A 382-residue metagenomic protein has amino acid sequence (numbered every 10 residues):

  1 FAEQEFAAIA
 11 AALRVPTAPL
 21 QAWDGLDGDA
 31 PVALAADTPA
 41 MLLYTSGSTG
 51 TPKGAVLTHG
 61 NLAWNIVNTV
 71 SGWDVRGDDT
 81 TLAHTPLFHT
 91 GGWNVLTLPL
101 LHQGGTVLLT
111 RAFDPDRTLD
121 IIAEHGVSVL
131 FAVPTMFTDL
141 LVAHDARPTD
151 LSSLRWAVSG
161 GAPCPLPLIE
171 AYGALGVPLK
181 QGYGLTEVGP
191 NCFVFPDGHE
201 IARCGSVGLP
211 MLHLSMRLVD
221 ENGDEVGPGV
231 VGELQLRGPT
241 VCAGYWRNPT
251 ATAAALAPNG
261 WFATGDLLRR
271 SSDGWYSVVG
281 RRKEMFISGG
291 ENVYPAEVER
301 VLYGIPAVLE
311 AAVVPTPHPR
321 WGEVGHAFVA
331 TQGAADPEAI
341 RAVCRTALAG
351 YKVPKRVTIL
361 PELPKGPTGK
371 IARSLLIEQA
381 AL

Functional and structural regions predicted by a protein language model:
F1-L26, A30-A33, T331-G333: Structural core segment of the AMP-binding/adenylate-forming
D27-Y44, T51, D74-T80: Conserved pre-ATP/AMP-binding loop-to-beta segment of ANL
A40-W64: Conserved AMP-binding A3 loop
P52-G54, N65-T69, L119-I121, F137-H144 (+6 more regions): Adenylate-forming
A63-T80, F88-V129, A143: Conserved AMP-binding/adenylation subdomain of ANL enzymes
W73, H102, V127-A132, L141-A202 (+2 more regions): Gly/Ser/Thr-rich phosphate-binding loop
L130, G238, A243-G244, A251-A254 (+4 more regions): AMP-binding/adenylate-forming catalytic core of the ANL superfamily
F193, L209-H213, D224-A255, E291-V293: Conserved ATP/PPi-binding loop(s) of AMP-dependent carboxylate-activating enzymes
